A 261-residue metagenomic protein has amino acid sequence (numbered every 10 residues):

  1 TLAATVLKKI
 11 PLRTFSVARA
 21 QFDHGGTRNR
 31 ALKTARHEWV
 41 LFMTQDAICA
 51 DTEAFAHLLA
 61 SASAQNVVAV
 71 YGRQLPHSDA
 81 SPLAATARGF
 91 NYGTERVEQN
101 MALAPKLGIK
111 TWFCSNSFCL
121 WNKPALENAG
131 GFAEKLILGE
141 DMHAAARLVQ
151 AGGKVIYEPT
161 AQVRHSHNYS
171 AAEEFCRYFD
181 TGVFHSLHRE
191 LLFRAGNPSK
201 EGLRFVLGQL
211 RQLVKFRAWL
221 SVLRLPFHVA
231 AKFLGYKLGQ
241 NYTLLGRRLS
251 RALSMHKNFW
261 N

Functional and structural regions predicted by a protein language model:
T1-R19: Acidic donor-binding segment of Leloir-type glycosyltransferases
A18-A35: Glycine-rich, basic loop-to-helix element that forms the pyrophosphate-binding segment of sugar-nucleotide handling
R36-H37, S115-A129: Conserved nucleotide-sugar donor-binding and metal-coordinating catalytic region shared by glycosyltransferases
V40: Short aromatic/hydrophobic "clamp" motif used to bind/position activated sugar donors
I48, T52-A85: Conserved donor NDP-sugar-binding/catalytic core segment of glycosyltransferases
M101-W121, I137: A recurrent flexible, glycine/aromatic-enriched loop bordering the glycosyltransferase active site that acts as
L138-A144: Acidic donor-binding loop at a coil-to-helix junction in glycosyltransferase catalytic cores that engages
D180, L187, R194-N261: Non-catalytic, C-terminal membrane-associated alpha-helical segments of glycosyltransferases
